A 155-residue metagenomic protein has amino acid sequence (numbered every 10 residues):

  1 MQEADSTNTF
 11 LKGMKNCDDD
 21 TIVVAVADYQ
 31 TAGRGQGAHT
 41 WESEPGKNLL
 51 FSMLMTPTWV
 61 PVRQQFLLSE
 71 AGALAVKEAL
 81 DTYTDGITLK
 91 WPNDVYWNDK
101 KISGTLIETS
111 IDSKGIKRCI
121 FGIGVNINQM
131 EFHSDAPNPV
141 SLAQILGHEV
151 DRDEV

Functional and structural regions predicted by a protein language model:
M1-T82, E149: N-terminal lobe of the biotin/lipoate ligase/transferase fold
D19-T21, W91, K100: Short, basic and Ser/Thr-rich N-terminal targeting/leader segments
A27, I87-W91: General beta-strand structural signal in soluble alpha/beta enzymes
T58-R63, L67-I87, W97-V155: Long, positively charged amphipathic alpha-helical accessory segments at protein N-termini or as interdomain linkers
